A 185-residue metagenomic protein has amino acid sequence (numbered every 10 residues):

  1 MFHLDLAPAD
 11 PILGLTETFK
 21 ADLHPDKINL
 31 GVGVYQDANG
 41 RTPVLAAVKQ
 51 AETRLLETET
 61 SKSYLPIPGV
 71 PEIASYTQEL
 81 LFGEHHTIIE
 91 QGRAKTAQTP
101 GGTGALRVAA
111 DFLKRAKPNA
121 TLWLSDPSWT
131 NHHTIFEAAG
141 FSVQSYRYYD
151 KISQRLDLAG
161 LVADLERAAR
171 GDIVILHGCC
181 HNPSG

Functional and structural regions predicted by a protein language model:
M1-H3: Generic N-terminal amphipathic, Lys/Arg-enriched alpha-helix
P8-G101: N-terminal small-domain helix-loop-helix segment of the aminotransferase-like
E59-G185: Conserved core of the PLP fold type I
